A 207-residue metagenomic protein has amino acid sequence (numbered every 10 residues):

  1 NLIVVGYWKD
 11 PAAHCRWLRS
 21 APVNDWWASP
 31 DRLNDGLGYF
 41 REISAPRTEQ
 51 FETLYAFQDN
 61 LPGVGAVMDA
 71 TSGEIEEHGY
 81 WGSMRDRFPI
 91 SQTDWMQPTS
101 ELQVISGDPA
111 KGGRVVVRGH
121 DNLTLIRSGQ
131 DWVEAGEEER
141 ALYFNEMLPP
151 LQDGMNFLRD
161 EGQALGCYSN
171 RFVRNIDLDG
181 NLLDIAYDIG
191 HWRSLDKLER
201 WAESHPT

Functional and structural regions predicted by a protein language model:
N1-L2, Y7-D25, S29-R171, D177: Short S/T/G/P-rich N-terminal loop/turn motif that feeds into the first structured element of a domain
Y7, D188-W192: Extended catalytic/binding region for NAD+/ADP-ribose chemistry, centered on the ART fold
D10-S20, S194-P206: Short amphipathic alpha-helices within nucleic acid-binding modules
I176-I189, K197-T207: C-terminal functional regions that serve as terminal interaction/effector modules
